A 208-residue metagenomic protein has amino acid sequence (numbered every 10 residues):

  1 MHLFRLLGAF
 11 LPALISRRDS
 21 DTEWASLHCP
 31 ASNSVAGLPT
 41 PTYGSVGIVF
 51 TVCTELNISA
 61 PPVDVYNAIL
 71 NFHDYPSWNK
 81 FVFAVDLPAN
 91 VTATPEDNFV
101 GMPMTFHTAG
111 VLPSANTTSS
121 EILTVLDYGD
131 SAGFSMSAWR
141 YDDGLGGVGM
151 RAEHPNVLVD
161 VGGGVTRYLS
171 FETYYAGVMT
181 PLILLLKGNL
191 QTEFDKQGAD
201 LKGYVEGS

Functional and structural regions predicted by a protein language model:
M1-D19: Fungal secretory targeting signals
R17-P95: Hydrophobic ligand-binding cavity/cleft-lining segments
V49, N116, G149-R151: Short solvent-exposed loop/turn micro-motifs enriched in small/polar/acidic residues
V49-E55, P103, M136, E153 (+1 more regions): Intrinsic-disorder/low-complexity, polar/charged segments enriched in Ser/Thr/Lys/Arg/Asp/Glu/Gln
N57-P61, H107-A109, V159, T173-Y175: Solvent-exposed residues in well-ordered beta-strands and their adjoining turns, especially edge/terminal strands
S59-V63, V125-S135, V157-R167, E206-S208: A short, structured loop/turn motif at beta-sheet edges
S77, L87-G147, Y204-S208: Glycine-rich portal/gate segments that line the openings of hydrophobic small-molecule binding cavities
R140-K196, L201-G203: Beta-strand/loop substructures that line and gate deep hydrophobic ligand-binding cavities in soluble
